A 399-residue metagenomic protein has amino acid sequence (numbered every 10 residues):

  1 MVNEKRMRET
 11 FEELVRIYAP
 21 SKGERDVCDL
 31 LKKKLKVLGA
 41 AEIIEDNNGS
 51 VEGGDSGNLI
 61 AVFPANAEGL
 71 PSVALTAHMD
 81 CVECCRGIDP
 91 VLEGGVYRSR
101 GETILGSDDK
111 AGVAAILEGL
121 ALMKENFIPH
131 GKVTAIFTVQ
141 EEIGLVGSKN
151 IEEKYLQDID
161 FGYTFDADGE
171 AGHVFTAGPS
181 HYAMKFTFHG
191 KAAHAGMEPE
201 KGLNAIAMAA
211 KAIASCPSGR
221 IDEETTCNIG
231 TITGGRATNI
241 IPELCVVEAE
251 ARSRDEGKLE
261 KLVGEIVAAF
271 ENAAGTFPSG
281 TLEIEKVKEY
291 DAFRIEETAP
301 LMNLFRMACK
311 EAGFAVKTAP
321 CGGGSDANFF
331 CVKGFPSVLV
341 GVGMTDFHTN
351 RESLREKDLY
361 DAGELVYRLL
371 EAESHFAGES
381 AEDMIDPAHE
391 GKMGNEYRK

Functional and structural regions predicted by a protein language model:
M1-R25, K288, T345-T349: N-terminal capping segment at the start of a domain
M7-R8, V51, G57, I232 (+2 more regions): Zn-dependent metallopeptidase/amidohydrolase metal-coordination segment
E12, R16, N228-G235, E250-A251 (+3 more regions): A short beta-alpha structural unit
P20-E68: A non-catalytic alpha/beta surface segment that caps or lines the substrate-entry region of metallo-dependent hydrolase
D55, L59-V62, E68-F137, I159 (+1 more regions): Active-site metal-coordination/substrate-binding segment of hydrolases, especially metallo-dependent peptidases
G101-P179, I221, C227, T231 (+4 more regions): Acidic/histidine-rich catalytic neighborhood of metal-dependent amide-processing enzymes
E198-T233, I240, G257-L282: Acidic-enriched catalytic cores of C-N bond-cleaving enzymes acting on peptides and small amides
A207-D222, N228, Y290-V338: Active-site-adjacent substrate-binding region of metalloamidase/peptidase-like peptide-processing proteins
